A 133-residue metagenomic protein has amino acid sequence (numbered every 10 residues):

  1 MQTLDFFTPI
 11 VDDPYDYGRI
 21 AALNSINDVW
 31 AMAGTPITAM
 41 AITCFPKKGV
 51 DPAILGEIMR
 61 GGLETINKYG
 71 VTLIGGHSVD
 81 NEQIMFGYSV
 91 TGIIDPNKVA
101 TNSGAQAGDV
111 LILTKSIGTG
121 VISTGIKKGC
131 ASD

Functional and structural regions predicted by a protein language model:
M1-D133: Helix-biased detector of long, well-ordered alpha-helical tracts
